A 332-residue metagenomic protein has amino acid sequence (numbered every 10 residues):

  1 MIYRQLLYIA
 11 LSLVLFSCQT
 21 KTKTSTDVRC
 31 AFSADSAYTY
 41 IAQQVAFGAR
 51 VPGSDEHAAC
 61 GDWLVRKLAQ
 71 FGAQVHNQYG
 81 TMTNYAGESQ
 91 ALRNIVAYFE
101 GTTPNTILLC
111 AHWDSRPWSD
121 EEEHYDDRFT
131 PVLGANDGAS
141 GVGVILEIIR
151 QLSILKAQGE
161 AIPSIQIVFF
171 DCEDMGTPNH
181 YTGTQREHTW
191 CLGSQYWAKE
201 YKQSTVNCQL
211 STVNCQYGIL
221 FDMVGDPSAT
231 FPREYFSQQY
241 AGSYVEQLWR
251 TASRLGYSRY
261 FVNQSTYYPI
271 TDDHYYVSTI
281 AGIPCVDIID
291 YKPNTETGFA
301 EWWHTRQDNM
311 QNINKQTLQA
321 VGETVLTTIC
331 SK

Functional and structural regions predicted by a protein language model:
L15-S17: C-terminal motif of bacterial Sec signal peptides marking the signal peptidase cleavage site
Q19-C60, F71, E296-N312: N-terminal capping segment at the start of a domain
S25-A31, A46-D55, M82-Y85, D127-A139 (+4 more regions): Second-shell loop/turn segments in exported
A34-Y40, V45-F47, F71, G87 (+3 more regions): Catalytic-core environment of secreted peptidases
A49-T102: A non-catalytic alpha/beta surface segment that caps or lines the substrate-entry region of metallo-dependent hydrolase
V51-P52, T81-N84, T102-T103, W113-P117 (+5 more regions): Solvent-exposed loop/turn segments at secondary-structure junctions within structured extracellular/periplasmic domains
Y79, Y217, V224-K332: Active-site-adjacent substrate-binding region of metalloamidase/peptidase-like peptide-processing proteins
F129-S243, T266: Acidic/histidine-rich catalytic neighborhood of metal-dependent amide-processing enzymes
